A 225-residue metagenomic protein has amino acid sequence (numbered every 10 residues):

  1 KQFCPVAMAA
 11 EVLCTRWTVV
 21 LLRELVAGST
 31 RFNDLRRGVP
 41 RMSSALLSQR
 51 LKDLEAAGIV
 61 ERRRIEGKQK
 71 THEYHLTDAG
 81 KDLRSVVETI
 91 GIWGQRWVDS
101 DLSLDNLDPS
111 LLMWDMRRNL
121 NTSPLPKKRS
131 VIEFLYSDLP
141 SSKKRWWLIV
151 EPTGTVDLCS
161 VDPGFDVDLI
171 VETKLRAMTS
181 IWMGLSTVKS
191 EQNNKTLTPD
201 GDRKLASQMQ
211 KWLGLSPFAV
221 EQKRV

Functional and structural regions predicted by a protein language model:
C4-M42: N-terminal helix-turn-helix DNA-binding core of bacterial DNA-binding proteins
R41-R84, E88-V225: Feature captures hydrophobic
